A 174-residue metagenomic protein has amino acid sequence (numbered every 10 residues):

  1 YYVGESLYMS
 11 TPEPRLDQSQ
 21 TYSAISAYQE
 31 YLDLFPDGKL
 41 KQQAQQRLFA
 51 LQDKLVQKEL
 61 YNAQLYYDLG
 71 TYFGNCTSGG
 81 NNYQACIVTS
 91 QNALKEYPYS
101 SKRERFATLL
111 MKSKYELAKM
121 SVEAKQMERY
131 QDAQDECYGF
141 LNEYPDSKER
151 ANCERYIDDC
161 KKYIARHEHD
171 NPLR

Functional and structural regions predicted by a protein language model:
Y1-R174: Acidic, polar-rich low-complexity tracts and alpha-helical solenoid repeat scaffolds
